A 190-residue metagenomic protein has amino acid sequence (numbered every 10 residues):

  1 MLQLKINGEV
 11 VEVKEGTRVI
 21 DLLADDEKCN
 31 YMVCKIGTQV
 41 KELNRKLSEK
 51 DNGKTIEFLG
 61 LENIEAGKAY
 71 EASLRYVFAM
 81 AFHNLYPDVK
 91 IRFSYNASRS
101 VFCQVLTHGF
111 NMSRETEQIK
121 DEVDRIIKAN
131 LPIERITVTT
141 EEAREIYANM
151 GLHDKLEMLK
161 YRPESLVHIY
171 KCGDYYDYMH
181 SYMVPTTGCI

Functional and structural regions predicted by a protein language model:
M1-V10: Eukaryote-biased recognition of intrinsically disordered, low-complexity regulatory segments
E12, T17, F58-Y86: N-terminal catalytic cores of NTP/NDP-binding nucleotidyl/phosphoryl-transfer enzymes
G16-E27: Short amphipathic, charge-patterned alpha-helical segments
L23, Y76, C103, S181: Divalent metal-coordination and catalytic microenvironments
Y31-R45: Short acidic beta-strand-loop surface patches of small beta-rich interaction domains
K41-L59: Eukaryotic mixed-charge, acidic/polar low-complexity intrinsically disordered regions
Y95-C103: Short, conserved phosphate-binding/catalytic loop or strand-edge motifs used in phosphoryl-/nucleotidyl-transfer
A97, T107-I190: Non-catalytic interaction/regulatory segments
